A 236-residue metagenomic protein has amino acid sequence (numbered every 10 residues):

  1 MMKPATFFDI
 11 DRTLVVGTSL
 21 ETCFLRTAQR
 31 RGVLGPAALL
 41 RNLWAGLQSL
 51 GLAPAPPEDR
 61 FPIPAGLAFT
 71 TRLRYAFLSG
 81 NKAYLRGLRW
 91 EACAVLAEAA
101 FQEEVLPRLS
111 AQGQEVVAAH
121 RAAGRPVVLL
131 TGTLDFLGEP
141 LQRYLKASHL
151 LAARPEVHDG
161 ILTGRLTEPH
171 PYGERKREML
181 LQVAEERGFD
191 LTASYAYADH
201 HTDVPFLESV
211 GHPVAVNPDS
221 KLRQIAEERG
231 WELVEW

Functional and structural regions predicted by a protein language model:
M1-A5, E91-E98, Q102-W236: C-terminal cap/substrate-recognition subdomain and adjoining C-terminal extension of metal-dependent phosphatase-like
M1-E58: Active-site neighborhood of HAD-like aspartate-dependent phosphohydrolases
L25-R26, S49-P107, A111-A118, A123-R125: Short linear elements at protein peripheries
V33-A68, A118-H149: Short, charged N-terminal helix-start/capping segments
L40, A76-L78, A215: Hydrophobic alpha-helical segments and their boundary regions
